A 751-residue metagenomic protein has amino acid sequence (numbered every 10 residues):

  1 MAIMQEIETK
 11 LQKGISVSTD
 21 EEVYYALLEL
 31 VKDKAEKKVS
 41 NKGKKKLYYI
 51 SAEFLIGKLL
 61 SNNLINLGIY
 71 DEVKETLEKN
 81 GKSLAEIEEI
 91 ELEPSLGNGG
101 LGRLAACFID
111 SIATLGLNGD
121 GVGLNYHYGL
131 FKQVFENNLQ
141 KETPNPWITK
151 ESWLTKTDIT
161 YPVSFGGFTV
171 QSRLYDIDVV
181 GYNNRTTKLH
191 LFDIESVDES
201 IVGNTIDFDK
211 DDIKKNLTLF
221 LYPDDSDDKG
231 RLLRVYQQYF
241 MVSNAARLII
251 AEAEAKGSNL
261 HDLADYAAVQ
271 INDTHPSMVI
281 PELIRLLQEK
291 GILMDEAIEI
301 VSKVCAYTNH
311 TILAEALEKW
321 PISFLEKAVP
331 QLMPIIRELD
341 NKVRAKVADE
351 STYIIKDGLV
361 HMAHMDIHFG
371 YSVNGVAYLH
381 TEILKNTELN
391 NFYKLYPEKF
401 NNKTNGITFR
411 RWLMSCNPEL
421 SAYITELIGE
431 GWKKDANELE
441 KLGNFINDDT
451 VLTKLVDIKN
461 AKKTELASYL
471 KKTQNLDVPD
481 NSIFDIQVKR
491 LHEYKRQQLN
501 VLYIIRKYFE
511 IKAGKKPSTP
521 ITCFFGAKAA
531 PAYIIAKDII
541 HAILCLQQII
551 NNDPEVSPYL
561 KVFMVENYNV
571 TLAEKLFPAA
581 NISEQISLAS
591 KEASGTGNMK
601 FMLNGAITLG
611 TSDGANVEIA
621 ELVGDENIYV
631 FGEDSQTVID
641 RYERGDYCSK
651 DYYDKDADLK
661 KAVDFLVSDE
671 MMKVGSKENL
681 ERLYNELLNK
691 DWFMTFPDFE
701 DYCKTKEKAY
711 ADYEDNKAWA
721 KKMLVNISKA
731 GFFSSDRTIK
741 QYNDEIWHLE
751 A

Functional and structural regions predicted by a protein language model:
M1-A751: A conserved ligand/cofactor-binding region detector
